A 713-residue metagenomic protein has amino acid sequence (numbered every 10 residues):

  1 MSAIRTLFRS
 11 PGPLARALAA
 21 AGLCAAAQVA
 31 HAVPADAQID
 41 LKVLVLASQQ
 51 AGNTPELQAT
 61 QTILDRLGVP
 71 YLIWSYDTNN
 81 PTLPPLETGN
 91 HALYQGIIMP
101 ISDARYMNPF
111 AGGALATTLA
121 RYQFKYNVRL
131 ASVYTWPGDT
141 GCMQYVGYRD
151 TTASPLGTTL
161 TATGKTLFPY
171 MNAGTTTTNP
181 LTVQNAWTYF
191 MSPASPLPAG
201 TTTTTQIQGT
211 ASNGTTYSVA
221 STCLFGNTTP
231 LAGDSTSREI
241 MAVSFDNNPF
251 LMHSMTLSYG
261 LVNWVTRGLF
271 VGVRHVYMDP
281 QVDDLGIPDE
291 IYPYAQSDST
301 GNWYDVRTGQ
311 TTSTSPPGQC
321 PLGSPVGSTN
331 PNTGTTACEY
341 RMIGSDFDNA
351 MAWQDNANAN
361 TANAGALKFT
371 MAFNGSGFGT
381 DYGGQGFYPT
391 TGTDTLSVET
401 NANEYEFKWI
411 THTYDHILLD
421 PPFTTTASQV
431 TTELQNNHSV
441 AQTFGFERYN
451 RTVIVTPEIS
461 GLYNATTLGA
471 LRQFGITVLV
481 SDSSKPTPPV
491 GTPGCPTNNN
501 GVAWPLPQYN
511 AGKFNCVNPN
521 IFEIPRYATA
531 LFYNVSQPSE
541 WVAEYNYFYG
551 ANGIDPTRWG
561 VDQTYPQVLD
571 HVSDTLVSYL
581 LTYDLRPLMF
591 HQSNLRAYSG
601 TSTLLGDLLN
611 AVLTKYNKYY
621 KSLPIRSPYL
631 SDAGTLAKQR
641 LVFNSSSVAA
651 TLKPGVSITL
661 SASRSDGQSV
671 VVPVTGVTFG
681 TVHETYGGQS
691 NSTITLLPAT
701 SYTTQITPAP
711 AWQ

Functional and structural regions predicted by a protein language model:
K42, S102, A120-Y126, V133-Q144 (+9 more regions): Metal-dependent polysaccharide deacetylase catalytic core of the NodB/CE4 family, i.e., the active-site-bearing domain
K42-S132, G138-T140: Helical hinge/lid and interdomain linker segments adjacent to catalytic or ligand-binding clefts that mediate domain
T62-L67, L93-Y94, Y126-V128, T166 (+1 more regions): A glycine-centered loop/beta-turn motif at secondary-structure junctions
V128-N213, L652-P654: An acidic, glycine-rich "communication" segment
M143-Q144, A194-T204, G214-T228, G233-S237 (+6 more regions): Active-site-adjacent pocket scaffolds in enzyme catalytic domains
I240, F245-N248, L261-I291, A528-S627: Catalytic grooves of carbohydrate-active enzymes
V648-G680: Carbohydrate-binding surface patches
Q689-Q713: C-terminal beta-strand-rich structural cap/linker in extracellular carbohydrate-active enzymes
